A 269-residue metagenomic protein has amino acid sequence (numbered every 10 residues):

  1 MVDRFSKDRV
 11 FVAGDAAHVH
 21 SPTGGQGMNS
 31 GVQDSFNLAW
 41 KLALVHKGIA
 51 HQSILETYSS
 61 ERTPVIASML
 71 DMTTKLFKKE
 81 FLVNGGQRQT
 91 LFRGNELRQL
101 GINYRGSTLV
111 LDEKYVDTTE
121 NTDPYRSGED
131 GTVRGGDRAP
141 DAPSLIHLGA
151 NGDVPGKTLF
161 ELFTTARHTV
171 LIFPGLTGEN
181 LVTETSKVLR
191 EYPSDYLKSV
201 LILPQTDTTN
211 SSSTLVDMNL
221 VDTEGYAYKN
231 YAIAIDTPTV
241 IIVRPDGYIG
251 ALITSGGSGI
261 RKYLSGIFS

Functional and structural regions predicted by a protein language model:
M1-G27, V65, M69-T73: FAD/FMN-dependent oxidoreductases across multiple families
D3, L44-S269: Helical substrate-recognition/capping region of FAD-dependent monooxygenase/halogenase enzymes
G14-D15, D34, R244-D246: Acidic active-site catalytic centers that drive phospho-/nucleotidyl reactions and related ester hydrolyses
A17, M28-N29, Q33-K41: Functional cores that coordinate and move charged inorganic groups
A17, T23, K41-L42, T254: Short, function-defining helix-loop hinge/capping sites that tune catalysis or transport
G25-S30, I49: Alpha-helix capping and helix-loop boundary segments enriched in small/acidic/polar residues
